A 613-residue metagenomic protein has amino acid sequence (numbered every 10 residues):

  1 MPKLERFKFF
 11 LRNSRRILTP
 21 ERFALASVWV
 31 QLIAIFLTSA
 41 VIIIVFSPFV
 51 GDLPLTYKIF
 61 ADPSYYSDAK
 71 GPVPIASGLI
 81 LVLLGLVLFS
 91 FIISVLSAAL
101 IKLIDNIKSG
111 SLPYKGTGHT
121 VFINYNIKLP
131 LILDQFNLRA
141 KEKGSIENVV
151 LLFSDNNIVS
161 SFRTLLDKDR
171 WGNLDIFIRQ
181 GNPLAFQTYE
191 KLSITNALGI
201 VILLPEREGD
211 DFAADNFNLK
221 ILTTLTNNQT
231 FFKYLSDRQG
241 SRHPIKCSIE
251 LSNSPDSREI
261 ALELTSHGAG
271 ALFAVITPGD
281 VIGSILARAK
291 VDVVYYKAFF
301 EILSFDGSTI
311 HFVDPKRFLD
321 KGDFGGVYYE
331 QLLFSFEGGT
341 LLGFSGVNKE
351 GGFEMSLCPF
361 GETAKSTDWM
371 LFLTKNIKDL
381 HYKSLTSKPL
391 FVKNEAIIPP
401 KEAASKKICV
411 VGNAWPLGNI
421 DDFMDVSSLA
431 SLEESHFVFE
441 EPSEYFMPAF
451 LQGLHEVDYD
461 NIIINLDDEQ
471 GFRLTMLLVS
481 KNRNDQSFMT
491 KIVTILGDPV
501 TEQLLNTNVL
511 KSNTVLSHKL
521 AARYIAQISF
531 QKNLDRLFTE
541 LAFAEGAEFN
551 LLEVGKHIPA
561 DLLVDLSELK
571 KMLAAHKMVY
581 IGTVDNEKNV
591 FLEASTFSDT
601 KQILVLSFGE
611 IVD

Functional and structural regions predicted by a protein language model:
M1-S39, V45-D613: Cytosolic regulatory regions of ion transport systems
